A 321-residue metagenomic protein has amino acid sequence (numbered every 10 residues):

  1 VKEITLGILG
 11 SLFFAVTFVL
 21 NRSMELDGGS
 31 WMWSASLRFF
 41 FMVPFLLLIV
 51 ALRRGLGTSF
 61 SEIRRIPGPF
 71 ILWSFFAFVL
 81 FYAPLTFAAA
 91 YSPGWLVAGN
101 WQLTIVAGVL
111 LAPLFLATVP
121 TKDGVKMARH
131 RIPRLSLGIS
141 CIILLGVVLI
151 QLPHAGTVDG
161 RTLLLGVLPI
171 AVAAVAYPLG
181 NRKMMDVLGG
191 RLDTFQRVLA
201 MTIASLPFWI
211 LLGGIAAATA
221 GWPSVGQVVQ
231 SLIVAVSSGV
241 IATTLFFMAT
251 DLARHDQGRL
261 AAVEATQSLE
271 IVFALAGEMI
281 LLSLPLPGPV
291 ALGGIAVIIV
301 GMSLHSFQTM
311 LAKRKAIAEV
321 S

Functional and structural regions predicted by a protein language model:
V1-L37, G138-V148, G156-D186, P207-L211 (+3 more regions): Glycine-/small-residue-enriched transmembrane alpha-helix faces in small-molecule transporters and effluxers
K2-L6, M32-L52, S136-L145, L165-V172 (+2 more regions): Hydrophobic alpha-helical transmembrane segments of multi-pass integral membrane proteins, especially transporters
S11-L12, L37, L96-T104, M184-S205 (+1 more regions): Helix-helix packing/entry segments at the starts of transmembrane helices
F13, R54-W101, I143, L149 (+1 more regions): Specific transmembrane alpha-helical segments of multi-pass solute transporters/efflux pumps, especially DMT/EamA
M24, S34, R38, F87-A89 (+6 more regions): Hydrophobic/aromatic residues within transmembrane alpha-helices of multi-pass small-molecule transporters
W33, F40, T86-R131, G258-M279: Specific alpha-helical transmembrane segments that line the substrate/conduction pathway and gating interfaces
F39, V119, L260-S321: C-terminal-most transmembrane helix of multi-pass membrane proteins
L46, L110-P113, H130-H154, G288-T309: Hydrophobic transmembrane alpha-helices of multi-pass small-molecule transport proteins
